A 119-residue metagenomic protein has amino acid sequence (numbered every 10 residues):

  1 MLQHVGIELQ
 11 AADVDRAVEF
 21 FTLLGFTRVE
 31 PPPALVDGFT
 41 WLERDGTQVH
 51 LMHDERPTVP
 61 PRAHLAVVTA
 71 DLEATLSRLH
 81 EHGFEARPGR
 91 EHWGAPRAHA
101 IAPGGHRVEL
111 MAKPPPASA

Functional and structural regions predicted by a protein language model:
M1-V18, A63-L65, P114-A119: N-terminal beta-strand motif that seeds the catalytic metal site of vicinal oxygen chelate
E8, A66-A70, I101: Short hydrophobic/aromatic beta-strand micro-patches that form the beta-sheet surface supporting nucleotide- or nucleic
E8-Q48: Core segments of cupin and vicinal oxygen chelate
E19-L23, R78, G104: Structural preference for long, well-ordered alpha-helical segments within the folded cores of structured domains
A34-G38, V59, H92-P96: Short acidic/glycine-enriched loop/turn segments that link adjacent beta-strands
F39, Q48, A66, R97-H99: Short hydrophobic/aromatic beta-strand element in the GNAT-like acyltransferase core that lines or flanks the acyl-donor
R62-F84: Mid-chain, well-packed structural core segment of small domains
H82-A119: Vicinal oxygen chelate
